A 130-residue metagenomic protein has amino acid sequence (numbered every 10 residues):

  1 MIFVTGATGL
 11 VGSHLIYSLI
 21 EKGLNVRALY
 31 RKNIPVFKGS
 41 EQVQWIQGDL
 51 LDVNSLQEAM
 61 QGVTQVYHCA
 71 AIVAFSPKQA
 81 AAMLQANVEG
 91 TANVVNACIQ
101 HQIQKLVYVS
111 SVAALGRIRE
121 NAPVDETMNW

Functional and structural regions predicted by a protein language model:
I2-L24: N-terminal Rossmann NAD(P)H-binding glycine-rich loop of SDR-like oxidoreductase domains
T5, L29, V66-A70, L106-V112: SDR active-site strand-loop-helix element
S13-L15, K38, P77-K78, R117-E120: Short glycine-/acidic-enriched loop or helix-start segments at secondary-structure transitions that form or flank
N25, A81, A86-W130: Conserved Rossmann-fold NAD(P)-dependent oxidoreductase catalytic core, especially the SDR/UDP-sugar
L29-I34, L50: N-terminal Rossmann-fold cofactor-binding loop
I34, A71-F75, S111-A114: Active-site proximal helix/loop that lines the substrate pocket of Rossmann-like NAD(P)-dependent oxidoreductase domains
I34-E41: Short loop/helix-cap segments at secondary-structure boundaries that form the rim of catalytic
V43-A86, A97: NAD(P)H-binding glycine-rich loop region in Rossmannoid oxidoreductase-like domains and their noncatalytic homologs
